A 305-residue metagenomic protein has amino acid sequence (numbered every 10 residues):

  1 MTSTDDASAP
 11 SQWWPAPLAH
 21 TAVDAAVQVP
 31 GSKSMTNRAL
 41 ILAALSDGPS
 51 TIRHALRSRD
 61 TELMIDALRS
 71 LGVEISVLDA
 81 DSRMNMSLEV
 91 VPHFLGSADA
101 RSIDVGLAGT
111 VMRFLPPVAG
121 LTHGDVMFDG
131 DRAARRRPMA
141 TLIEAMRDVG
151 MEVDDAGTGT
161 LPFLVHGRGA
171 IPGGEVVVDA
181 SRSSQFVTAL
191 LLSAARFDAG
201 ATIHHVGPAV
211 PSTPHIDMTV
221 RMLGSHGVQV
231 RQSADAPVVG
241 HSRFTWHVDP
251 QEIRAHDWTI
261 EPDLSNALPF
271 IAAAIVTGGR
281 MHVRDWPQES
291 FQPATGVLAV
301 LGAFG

Functional and structural regions predicted by a protein language model:
M1-G305: Short, structured segments at the rim of ligand-binding sites
